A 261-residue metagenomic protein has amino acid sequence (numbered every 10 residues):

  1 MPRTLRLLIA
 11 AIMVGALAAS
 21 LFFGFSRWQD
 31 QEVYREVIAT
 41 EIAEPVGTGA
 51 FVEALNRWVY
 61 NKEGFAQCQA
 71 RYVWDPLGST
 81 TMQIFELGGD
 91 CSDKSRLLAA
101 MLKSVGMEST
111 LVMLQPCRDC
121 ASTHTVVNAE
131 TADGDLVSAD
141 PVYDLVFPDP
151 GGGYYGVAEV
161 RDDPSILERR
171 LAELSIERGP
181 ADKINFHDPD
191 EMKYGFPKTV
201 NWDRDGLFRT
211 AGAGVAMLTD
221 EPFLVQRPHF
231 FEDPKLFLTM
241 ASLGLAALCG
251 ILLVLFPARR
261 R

Functional and structural regions predicted by a protein language model:
M1-D30: Hydrophobic secretory-pathway targeting helix
P2-L5, G49, K235: Membrane-interface helix-boundary signature
A11-A19, F223-R261: C-terminal single-pass membrane-anchor helix
A19-G89: Secondary-structure boundary elements
Q29-D30, D140, V146-F147, P257-R261: Juxtamembrane/interface segments at transmembrane-helix termini
R96-A172: Hydrophobic/aromatic-rich core segments of domains that either
D144-L145, G151-P222: Extracytoplasmic/lumenal ectodomains and periplasmic regions of secretory and membrane proteins
